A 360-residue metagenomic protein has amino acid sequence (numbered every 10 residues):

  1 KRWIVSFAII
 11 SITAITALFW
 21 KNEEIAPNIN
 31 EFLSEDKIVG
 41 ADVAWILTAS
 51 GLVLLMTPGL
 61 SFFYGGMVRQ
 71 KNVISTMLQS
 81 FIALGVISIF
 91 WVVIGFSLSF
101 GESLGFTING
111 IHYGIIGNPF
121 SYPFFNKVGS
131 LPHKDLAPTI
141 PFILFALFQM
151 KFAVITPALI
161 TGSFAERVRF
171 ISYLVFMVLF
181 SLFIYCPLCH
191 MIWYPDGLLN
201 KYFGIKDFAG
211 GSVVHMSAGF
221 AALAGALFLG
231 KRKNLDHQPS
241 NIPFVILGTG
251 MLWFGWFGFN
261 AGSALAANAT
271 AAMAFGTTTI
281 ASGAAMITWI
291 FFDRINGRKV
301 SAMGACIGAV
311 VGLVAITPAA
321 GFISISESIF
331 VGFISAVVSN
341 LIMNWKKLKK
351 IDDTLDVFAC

Functional and structural regions predicted by a protein language model:
K1-C360: Hydrophobic alpha-helical transmembrane bundles of multi-pass membrane proteins
